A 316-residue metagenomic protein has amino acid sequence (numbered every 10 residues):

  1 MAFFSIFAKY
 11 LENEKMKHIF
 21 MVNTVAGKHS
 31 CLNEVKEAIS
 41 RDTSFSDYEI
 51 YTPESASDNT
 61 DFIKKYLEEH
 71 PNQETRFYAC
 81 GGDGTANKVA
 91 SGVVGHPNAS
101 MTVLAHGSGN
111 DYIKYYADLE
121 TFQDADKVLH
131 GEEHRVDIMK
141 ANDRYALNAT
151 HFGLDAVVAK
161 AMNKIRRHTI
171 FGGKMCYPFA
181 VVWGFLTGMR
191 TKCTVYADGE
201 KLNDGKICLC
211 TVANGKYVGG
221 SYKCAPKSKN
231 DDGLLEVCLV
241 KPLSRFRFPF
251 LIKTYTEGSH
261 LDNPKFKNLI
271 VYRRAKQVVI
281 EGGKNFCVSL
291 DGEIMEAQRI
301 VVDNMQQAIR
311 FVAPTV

Functional and structural regions predicted by a protein language model:
A2-F77, N87, S91: ATP/NTP phosphate-donor binding region
I19-M21, G27, P53, G95-C208: Catalytic core of DAGKc-family lipid kinases
V22-T24, G81, K241, G282: Short beta-strand/turn micro-motifs composed of small residues that flank or help shape donor/cofactor-binding pockets
H151, D155, T211-A225, I294: Glycine-rich phosphate/pyrophosphate-binding beta-alpha loops
D155-V158, N203-G205, Y217-S221, R245-P249: Short acidic/glycine-rich loop or secondary-structure boundary segments that cap or lie
R167-C176, P226-F246: Gly/Ser/Thr-rich active-site loops/lids in small-molecule metabolic enzymes that frequently grip phosphoryl groups
M189-T191, K206-C208, D231-E236, K276: A generic structural signal for short beta-strands and their flanking turns/coil linkers
A197-G199, K229, L239-V316: ATP/nucleoside-binding phosphotransfer catalytic cores, i.e., glycine-rich phosphate-binding loops
